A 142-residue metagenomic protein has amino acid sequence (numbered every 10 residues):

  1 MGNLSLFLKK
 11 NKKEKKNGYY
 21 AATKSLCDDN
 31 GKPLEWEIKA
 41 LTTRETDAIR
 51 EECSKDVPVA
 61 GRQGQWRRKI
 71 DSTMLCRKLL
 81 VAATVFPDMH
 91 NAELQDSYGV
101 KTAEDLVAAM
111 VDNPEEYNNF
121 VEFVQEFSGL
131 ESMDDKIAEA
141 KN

Functional and structural regions predicted by a protein language model:
M1-K16, D134-N142: Low-complexity intrinsically disordered segments
N11, T23-K24, T102, V121: Generic alpha-helical secondary structure signal
K16-G31: Short acidic-hydrophobic surface loop/beta-edge motif
N30-N142: Short, surface-exposed, charged amphipathic helix/loop patches that serve as local interaction elements
